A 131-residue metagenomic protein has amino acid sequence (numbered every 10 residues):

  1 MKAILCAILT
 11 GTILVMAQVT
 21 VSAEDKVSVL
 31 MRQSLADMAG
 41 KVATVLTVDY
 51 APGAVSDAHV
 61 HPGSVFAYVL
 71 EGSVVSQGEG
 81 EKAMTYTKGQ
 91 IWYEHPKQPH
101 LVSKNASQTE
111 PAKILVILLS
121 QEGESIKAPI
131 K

Functional and structural regions predicted by a protein language model:
C6-A17: Bacterial N-terminal signal peptides
M16-E24: Sec/Tat signal peptide C-region and signal peptidase I cleavage site
D25-D57, Q121: A short glycine-rich, His/Asp/Glu-containing loop-to-beta-strand
R32-G40, D49-A51, G80-Q98: Short acidic-glycine-tyrosine-enriched beta hairpin
V55-D57, V75, W92-N105: Histidine-centered metal-chelating micro-motifs
D57-G63: Histidine-centered catalytic micro-motifs
G63-G80, Q90: Glycine- and acidic-residue-biased ligand/ion/polar-headgroup-sensing regions
A83, Q98-E124: Ligand-binding loop in jelly-roll beta-barrel domains
